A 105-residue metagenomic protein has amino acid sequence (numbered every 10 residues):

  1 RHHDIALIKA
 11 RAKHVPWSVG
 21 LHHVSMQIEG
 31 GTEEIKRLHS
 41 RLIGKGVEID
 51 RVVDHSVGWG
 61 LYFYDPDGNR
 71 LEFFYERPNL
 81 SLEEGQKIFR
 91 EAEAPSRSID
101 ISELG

Functional and structural regions predicted by a protein language model:
R1-V19, Y64, R70-P78: Conserved short beta-strand elements that form part of the metal-binding/catalytic scaffold of enzyme active sites
H2-H3, H22-H23, H55: Histidine-centered active-site/metal-ligand motif
I8, Q27, V52: A cross-family glycoside hydrolase active-site/sugar-binding cleft signature
K13-R41, W59-Y64: Vicinal oxygen chelate
H39-G105: Vicinal oxygen chelate
